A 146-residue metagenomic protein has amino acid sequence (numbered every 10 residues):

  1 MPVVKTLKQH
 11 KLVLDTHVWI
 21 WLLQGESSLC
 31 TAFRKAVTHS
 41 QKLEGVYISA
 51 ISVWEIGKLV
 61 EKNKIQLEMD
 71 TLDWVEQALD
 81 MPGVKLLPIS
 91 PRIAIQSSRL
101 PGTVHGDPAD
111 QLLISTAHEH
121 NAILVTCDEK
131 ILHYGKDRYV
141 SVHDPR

Functional and structural regions predicted by a protein language model:
M1-I48, K62-Q77, D144-R146: Short, well-structured N-terminal submotif of metal-dependent ribonuclease cores
M1-L7, I114-R146: Acidic, PIN/NYN-like endoribonuclease modules and their adjacent C-terminal/linker elements
V18, S52-V53, I93, L113 (+1 more regions): Alpha-helix capping/helix-boundary segments
L43-V46, G83-K85, E119-I123: Short active-site oxyanion
S49, I89, A109, C127: Replace "coordinates the UDP/GDP/TDP-sugar" with "coordinates nucleotide-activated sugar donors
A50, V75-G102: Acidic catalytic patch
T103-A109: Donor nucleotide-sugar recognition loop
